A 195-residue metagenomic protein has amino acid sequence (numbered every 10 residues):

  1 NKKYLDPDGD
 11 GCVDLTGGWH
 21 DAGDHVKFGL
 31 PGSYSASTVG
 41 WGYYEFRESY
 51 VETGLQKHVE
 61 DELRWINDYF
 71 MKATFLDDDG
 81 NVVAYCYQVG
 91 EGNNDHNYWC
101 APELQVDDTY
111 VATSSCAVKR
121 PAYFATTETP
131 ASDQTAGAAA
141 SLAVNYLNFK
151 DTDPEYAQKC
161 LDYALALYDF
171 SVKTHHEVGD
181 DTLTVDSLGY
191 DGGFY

Functional and structural regions predicted by a protein language model:
N1-L30, Y34, W65-T126: Low-complexity, Ser/Thr/Pro/Gly-enriched N-terminal "stalk/linker" regions
G23-P31, W41-L55, E128: Conserved, well-structured interaction surfaces
L30-G40, K57, D61-D68, D133-A143 (+1 more regions): A structural signal for well-ordered alpha-helical segments within the folded catalytic domains of diverse enzymes
A36-T53, D68-L76, G137-P154: Well-ordered alpha-helical scaffold segments within catalytic/enzyme domains
Y50-E60, D78-C86, A131: Acidic/aromatic-lined carbohydrate-recognition and catalytic surfaces of CAZymes acting on diverse glycans
C86-Y195: Active-site lining segments of carbohydrate-active enzymes
